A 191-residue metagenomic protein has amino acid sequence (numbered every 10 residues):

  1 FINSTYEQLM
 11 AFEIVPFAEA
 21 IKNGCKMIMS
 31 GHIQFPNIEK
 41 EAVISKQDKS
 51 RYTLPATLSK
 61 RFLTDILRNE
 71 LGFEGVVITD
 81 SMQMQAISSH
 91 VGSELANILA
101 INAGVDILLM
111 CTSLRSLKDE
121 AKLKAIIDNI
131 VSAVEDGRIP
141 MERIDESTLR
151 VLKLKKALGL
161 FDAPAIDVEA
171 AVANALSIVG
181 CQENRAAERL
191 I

Functional and structural regions predicted by a protein language model:
F1-A11, E39-T57, I130-P140, L176-S177: Glycine-rich tight-turn/loop motif centered on a GG-T
Q8, F12-M27: Phosphate/pyrophosphate-binding betaalpha-module
I21-L54, T79-S81: Short acidic, glycine-rich surface-loop motifs adjacent to enzyme active sites
G24, E74, G104-D106: Glycine-enriched alpha-helix->loop->beta-strand junction motifs that scaffold or abut catalytic
I28-S30, G75-D80, L108-M110, V151: Hydrophobic faces of well-ordered beta-strands that scaffold small-molecule active sites in alpha/beta enzyme cores
Q34-N37, Q83-Q85, L114-L117: Solvent-exposed loop/turn segments at secondary-structure junctions within structured extracellular/periplasmic domains
R51-I78: Alpha-helix-loop-beta-strand connector modules within alpha/beta enzyme cores
S59-K60, N69-E70, S88-I191: Preference for extracellular/luminal or secreted protein segments
